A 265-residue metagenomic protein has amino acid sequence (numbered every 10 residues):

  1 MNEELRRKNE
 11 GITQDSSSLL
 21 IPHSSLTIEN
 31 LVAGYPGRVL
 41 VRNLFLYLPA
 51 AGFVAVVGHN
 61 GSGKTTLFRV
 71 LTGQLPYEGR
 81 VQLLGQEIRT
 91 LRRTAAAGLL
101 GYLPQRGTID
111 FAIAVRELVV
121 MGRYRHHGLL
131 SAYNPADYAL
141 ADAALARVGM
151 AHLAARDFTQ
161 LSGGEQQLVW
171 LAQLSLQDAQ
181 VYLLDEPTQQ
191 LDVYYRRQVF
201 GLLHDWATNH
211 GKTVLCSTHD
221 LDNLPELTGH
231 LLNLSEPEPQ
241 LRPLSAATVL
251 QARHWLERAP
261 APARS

Functional and structural regions predicted by a protein language model:
V57-H59: The feature captures the beta-strand-to-loop junction immediately N-terminal to the Walker
T72: Helix-to-loop junction immediately C-terminal to a conserved catalytic motif
G79-E87, A96: Conserved ABC transporter NBD signature motif
V120, P135-L153: Conserved ABC ATPase "signature" region
D157-L161, E165: Conserved ABC ATPase signature
Y182-E186: Catalytic Walker B motif of ABC-type/P-loop ATPase nucleotide-binding domains
T218-H219: H-loop/switch region of ABC-family ATPase nucleotide-binding domains
